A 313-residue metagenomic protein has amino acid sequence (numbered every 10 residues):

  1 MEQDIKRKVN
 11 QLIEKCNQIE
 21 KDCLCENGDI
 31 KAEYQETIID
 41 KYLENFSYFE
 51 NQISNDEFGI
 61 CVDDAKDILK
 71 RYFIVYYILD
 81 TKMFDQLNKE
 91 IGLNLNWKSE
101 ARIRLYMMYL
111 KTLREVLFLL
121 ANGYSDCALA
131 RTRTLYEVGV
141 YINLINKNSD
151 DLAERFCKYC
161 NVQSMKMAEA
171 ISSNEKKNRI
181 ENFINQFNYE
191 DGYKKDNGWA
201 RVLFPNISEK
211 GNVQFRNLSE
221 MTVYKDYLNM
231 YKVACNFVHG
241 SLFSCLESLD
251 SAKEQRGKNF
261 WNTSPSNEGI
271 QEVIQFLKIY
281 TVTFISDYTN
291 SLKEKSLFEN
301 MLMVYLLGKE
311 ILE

Functional and structural regions predicted by a protein language model:
M1-E90, F156-E313: Secondary-shell segments that build the walls of catalytic and ion/ligand-binding clefts
V75-I142: Long, hydrophobic/aromatic-enriched structural stretches that serve as scaffold segments
G123-N161, M165-M167: Internal, hydrophobic cores of structured domains that mediate oligomerization or house catalytic pockets within large
